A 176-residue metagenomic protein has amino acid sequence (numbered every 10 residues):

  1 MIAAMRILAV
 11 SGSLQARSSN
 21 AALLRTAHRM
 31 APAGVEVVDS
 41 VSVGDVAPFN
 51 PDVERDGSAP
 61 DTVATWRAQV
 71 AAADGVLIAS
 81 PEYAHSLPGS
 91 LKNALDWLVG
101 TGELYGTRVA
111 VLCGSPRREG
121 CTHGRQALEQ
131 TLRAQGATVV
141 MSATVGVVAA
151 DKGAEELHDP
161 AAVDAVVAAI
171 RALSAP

Functional and structural regions predicted by a protein language model:
M1-D96, G100, E156-S174: N-terminal beta1-alpha1-beta2 submodule of the flavodoxin-like/Rossmannoid cofactor-binding fold
A4, Y105-G106: Phosphate-coordination loops involved in phosphoryl transfer and adenosine-cofactor binding
S11, C113, A149-D151: Short, histidine-centered active-site or binding-site loop motifs used for metal coordination, general acid-base
Q15, K92, E103, R117 (+1 more regions): Short, flexible micro-motifs
V37-P48, G100-E103, R133-A154: Mobile beta-alpha loop/short-helix "lid" or hinge segments that flank ligand
V38-V41, A68-A72, T107-A110, Q126-A127 (+2 more regions): Short C-terminal domain-edge/linker segments immediately following a structured domain
T107-V147, A161: Short, glycine-/small-residue-rich phosphate/pyrophosphate-handling segment
